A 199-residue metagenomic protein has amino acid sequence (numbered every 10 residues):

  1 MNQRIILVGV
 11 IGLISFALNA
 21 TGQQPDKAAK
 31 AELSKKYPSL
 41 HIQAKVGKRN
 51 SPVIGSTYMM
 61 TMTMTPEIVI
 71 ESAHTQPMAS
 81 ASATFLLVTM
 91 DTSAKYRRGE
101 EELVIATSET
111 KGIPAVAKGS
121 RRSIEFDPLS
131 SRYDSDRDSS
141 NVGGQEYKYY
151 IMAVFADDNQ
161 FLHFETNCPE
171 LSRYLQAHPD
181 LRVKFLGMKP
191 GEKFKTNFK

Functional and structural regions predicted by a protein language model:
M1-G9: Bacterial N-terminal signal peptides that target proteins for export
V8-A17: Bacterial N-terminal signal peptides
Q23-T65: Low-complexity, acidic Ser/Thr/Pro/Gly-rich terminal tails and inter-domain linkers that flank the onset of structured
T65-V69, S82-T84, I151: Beta-strand secondary-structure signal
I70-T75: Asparagine-centered strand-capping/turn motif at beta-strand->loop junctions
P77-K95: Short acidic, flexible loop segments centered on an aromatic residue
L103-L175: Short, solvent-exposed, Trp/other aromatic-anchored flexible loops in extracytoplasmic proteins
R182-K199: Short, low-complexity, Pro/Ser/Thr/Gly-rich segments in the mature regions of secreted, periplasmic
